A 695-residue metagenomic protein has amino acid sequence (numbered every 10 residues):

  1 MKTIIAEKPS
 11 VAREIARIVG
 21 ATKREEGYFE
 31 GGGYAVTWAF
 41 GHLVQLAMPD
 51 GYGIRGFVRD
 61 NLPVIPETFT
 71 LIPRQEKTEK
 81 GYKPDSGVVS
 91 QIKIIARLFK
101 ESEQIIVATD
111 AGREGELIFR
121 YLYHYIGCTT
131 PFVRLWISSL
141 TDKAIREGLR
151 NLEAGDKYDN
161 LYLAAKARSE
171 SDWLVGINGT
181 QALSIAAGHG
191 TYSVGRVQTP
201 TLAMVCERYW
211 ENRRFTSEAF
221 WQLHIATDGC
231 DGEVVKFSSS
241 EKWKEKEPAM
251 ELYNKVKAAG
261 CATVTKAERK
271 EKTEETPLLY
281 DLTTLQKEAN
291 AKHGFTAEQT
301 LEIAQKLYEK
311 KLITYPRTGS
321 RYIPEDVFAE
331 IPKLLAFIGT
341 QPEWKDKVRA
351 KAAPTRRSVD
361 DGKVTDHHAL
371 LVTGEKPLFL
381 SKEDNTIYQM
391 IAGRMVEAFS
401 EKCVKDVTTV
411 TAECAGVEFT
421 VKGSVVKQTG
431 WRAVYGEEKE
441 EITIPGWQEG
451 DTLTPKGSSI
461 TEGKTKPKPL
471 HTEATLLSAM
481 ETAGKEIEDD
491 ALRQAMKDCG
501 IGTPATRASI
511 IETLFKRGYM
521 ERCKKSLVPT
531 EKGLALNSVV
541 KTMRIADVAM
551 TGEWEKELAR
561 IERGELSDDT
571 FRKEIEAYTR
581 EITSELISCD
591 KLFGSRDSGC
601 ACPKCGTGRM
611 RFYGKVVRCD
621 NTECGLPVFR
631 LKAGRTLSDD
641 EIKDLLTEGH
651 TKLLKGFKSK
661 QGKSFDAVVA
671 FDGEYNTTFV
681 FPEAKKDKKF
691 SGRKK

Functional and structural regions predicted by a protein language model:
M1-S169, W173, G179, P467: Intrinsically disordered, low-complexity regulatory segments
K2, G81, Y125, T180 (+5 more regions): Basic, low-complexity terminal or inter-domain segments flanking catalytic cores
P9-A16, G33-V36, F40, R59-L62 (+21 more regions): Amphipathic alpha-helical transducer elements in NTP-driven molecular machines
E30-G32, A226-C230, E413-V417, Q661: Short strand-coil-strand connectors
G87, D142-T227, R269-K270: C-terminal or mid-to-C-terminal helical accessory/interaction module adjacent to the motor/catalytic core
K244-Y280, Q286: Metal- or metallocofactor-binding catalytic centers and their adjacent structured scaffolds across diverse enzyme
